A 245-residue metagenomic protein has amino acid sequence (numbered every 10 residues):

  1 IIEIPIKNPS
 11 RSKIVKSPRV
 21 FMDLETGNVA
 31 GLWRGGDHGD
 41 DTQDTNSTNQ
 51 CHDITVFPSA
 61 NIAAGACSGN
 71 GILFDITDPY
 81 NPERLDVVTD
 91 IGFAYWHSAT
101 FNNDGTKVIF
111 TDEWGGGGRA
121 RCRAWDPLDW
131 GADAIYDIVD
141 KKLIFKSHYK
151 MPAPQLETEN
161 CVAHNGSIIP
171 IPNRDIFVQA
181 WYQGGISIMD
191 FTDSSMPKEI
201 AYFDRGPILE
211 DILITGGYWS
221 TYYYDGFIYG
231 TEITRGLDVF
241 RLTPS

Functional and structural regions predicted by a protein language model:
I1-S245: Feature marking well-ordered beta-strand scaffolds used for ligand recognition
